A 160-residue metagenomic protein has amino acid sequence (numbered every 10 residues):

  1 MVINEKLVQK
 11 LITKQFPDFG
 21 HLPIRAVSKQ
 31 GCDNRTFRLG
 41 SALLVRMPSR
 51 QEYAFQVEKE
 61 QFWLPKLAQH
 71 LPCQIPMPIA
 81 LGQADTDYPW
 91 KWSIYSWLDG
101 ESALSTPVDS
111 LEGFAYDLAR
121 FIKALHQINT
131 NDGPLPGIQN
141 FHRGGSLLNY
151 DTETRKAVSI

Functional and structural regions predicted by a protein language model:
M1-D18: Juxta-kinase regulatory segment immediately upstream of eukaryotic protein kinase catalytic domains
M1-I3, A157-I160: Short, exposed beta-strand "edge-strand" segments with a Pro/Gly-rich flavor and a Y/T-containing core
H21-S159: ATP-binding pocket architecture of kinase catalytic cores
